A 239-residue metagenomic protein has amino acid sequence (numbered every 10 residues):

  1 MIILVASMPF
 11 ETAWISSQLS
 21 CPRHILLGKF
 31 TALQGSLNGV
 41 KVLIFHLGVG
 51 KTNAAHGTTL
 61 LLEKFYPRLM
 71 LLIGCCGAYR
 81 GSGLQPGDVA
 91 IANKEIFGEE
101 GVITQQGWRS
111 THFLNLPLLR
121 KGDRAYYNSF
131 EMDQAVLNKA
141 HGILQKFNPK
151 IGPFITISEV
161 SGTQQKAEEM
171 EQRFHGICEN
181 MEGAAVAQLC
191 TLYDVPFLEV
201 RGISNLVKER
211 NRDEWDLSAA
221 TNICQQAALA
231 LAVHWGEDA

Functional and structural regions predicted by a protein language model:
M1-T59, K64-F65: N-terminal short beta-loop-beta anion/metal-coordinating cradle
Q18, A135-F147, L189, Q226-H234: Generic non-transmembrane alpha-helical segments
V42-L47, P153-I155, V200: Active-site-proximal beta-strand elements of phosphoester/diester hydrolases
Y66-L71: Proline-aspartate-enriched helix->loop->beta-strand connector
R80-F174: Mid-sequence, gly/pro-rich, charge-dense loop/helix-turn segments that line enzyme active sites
I157-E199, K208: A C-terminal functional module that forms or caps the active site or interfaces directly with catalytic machinery
V207-A239: His/Asp/Glu-rich mid-to-C-terminal helical/loop segments that flank catalytic regions of hydrolases
